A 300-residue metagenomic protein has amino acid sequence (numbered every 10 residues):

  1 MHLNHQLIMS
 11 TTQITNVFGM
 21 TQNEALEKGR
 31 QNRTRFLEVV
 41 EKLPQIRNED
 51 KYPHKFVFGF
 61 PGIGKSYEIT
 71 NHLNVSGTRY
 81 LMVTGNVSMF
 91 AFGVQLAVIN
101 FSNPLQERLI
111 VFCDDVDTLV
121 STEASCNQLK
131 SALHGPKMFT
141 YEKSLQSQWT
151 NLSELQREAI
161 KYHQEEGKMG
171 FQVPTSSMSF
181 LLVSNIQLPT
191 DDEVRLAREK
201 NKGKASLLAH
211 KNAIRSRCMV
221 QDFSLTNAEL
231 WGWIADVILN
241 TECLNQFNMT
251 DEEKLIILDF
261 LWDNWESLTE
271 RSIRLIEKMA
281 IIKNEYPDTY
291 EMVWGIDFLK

Functional and structural regions predicted by a protein language model:
I8, T12-N48: N-terminal pre-Walker A segment at the start of P-loop NTPase domains
E49-E68: Walker A/P-loop nucleotide-binding motif
I63, V75-L109, D117-T122: AAA+/P-loop NTPase substrate/partner-engagement loops
E107-I110, P174-L181: Loop/turn-to-beta-strand initiation segments
L119-C126, D191-R195: Conserved ATPase-coupling elements of RecA-like P-loop NTPase cores
E123-T175, N185: Conserved catalytic/switch belt of AAA+ P-loop NTPases
E193-T226: A short helix-turn-beta junction within AAA+ P-loop NTPase domains corresponding to the substrate/partner-engaging
N227-L299: Conserved AAA+ ATPase small/helical "lid" subdomain
